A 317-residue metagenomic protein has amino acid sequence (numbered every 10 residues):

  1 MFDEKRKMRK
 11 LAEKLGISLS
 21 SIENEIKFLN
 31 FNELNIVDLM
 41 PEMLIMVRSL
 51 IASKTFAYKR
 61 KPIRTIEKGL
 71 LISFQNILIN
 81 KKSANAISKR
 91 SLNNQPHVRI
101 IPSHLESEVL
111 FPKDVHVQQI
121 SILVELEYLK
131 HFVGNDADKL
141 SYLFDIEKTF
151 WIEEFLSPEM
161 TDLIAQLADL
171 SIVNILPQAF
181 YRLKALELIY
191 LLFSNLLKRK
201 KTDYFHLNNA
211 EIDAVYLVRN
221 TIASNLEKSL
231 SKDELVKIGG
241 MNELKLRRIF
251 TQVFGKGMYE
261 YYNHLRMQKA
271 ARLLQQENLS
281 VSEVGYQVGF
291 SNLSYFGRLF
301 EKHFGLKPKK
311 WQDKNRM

Functional and structural regions predicted by a protein language model:
M1-F28: Short Lys/Arg-enriched alpha/beta "domain-start" segment
E23-S141: N-terminal regulatory/effector-sensing and dimerization cores that precede helix-turn-helix DNA-binding domains
E127-L186: Loop-centered beta-sheet repeat module
F144-F155, S171-A179, Y190-N220, S224 (+3 more regions): Short, Lys/Arg-enriched, Trp-marked, Pro/Gly-tolerant hinge/linker segments that flank
Y216-S224, K228-S229, D233-E234, Q252-S294 (+1 more regions): Terminal helix-turn-helix DNA-binding modules in bacterial transcription factors
I238, Q287-V288, H303: Residues within the alpha-helical elements of helix-turn-helix
K245-L246, F250, Y295-F296, F300: Short hydrophobic/aromatic patch on the recognition helix
R298-M317: …primarily DNA-binding HTH/wHTH and HhH modules…
